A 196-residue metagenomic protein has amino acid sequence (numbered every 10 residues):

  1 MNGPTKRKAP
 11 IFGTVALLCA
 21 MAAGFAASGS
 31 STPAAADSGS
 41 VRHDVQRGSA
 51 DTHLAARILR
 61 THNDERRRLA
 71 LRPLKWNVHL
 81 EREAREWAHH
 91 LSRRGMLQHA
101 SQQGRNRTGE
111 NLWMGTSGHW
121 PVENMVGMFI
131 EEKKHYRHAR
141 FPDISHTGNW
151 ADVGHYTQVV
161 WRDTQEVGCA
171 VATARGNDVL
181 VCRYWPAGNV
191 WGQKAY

Functional and structural regions predicted by a protein language model:
N2-P33: Secretory targeting and sorting signals
G3-K6, N106-A195: A well-ordered secondary-structure block
I11-G13, A22, R67, L71 (+1 more regions): Intrinsically disordered, low-complexity segments enriched in polar/charged small residues
D37-R57: N-terminal low-complexity, Pro/Thr/Ser-rich intrinsically disordered segments that act as propeptides or flexible
D44-V45, H62-N63, A70, H138-A139 (+1 more regions): Generic signal for short, ordered secondary-structure residues within or immediately flanking folded domains
A50-G109: Short, well-ordered surface patches within globular domains
